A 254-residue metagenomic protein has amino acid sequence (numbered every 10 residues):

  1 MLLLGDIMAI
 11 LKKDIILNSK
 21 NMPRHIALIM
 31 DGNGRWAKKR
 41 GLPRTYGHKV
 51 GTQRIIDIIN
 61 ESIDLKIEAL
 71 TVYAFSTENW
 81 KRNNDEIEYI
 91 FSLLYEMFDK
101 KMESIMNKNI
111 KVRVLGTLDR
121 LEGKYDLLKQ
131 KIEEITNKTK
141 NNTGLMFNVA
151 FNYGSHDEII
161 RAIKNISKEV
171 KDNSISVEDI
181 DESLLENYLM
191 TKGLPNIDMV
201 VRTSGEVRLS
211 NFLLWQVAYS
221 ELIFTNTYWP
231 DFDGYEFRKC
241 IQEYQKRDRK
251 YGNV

Functional and structural regions predicted by a protein language model:
L2-V254: Flexible, compositionally biased loop and terminal segments
